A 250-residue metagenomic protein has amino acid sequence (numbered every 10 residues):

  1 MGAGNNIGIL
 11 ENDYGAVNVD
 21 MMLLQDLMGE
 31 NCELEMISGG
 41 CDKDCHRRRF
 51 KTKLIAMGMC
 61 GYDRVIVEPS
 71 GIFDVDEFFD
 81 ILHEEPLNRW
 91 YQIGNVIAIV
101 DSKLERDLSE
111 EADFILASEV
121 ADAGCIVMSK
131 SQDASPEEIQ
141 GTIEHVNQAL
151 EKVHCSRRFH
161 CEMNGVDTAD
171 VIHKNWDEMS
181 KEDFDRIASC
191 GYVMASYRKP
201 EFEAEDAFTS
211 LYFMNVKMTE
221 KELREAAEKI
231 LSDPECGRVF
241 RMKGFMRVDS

Functional and structural regions predicted by a protein language model:
M1-S109, F114: Nucleotide-state-sensitive switch-loop elements of NTP-binding domains
D13, E68, A123, S129 (+1 more regions): Residue-level signal for inorganic ion chemistry
Q25-G29, E119, F159-V166: Short, conserved catalytic or adaptor-binding loops enriched in Gly and charged residues
K53, E77-I81, D122, G141-A149: Alpha-helical scaffold elements adjacent to nucleotide-binding pockets in ATP/GTP-utilizing enzyme cores
E85-Y91, L116-S118, I143-K152: A short alpha->loop->secondary-structure connector
N95, G124-C125: Well-ordered beta-strand positions
C125, D133-S250: C-terminal accessory "lid"/substrate-recognition subdomains
